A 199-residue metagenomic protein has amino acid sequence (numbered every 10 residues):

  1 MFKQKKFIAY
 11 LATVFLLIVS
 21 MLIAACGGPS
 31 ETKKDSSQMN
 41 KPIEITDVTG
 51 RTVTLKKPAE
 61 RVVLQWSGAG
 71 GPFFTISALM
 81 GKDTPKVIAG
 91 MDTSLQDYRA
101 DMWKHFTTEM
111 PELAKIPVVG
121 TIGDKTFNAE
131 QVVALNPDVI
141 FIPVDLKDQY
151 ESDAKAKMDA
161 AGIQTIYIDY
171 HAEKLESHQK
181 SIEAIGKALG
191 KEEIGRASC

Functional and structural regions predicted by a protein language model:
F2-A12: Bacterial N-terminal signal peptides that target proteins for export
I8-A9, L16, K57: Intrinsically disordered, low-complexity repeat segments enriched in small/polar residues
M21-A25: C-terminal motif of bacterial Sec signal peptides marking the signal peptidase cleavage site
C26-S198: N-terminal ligand-binding lobe of clamshell/alpha-beta domains
